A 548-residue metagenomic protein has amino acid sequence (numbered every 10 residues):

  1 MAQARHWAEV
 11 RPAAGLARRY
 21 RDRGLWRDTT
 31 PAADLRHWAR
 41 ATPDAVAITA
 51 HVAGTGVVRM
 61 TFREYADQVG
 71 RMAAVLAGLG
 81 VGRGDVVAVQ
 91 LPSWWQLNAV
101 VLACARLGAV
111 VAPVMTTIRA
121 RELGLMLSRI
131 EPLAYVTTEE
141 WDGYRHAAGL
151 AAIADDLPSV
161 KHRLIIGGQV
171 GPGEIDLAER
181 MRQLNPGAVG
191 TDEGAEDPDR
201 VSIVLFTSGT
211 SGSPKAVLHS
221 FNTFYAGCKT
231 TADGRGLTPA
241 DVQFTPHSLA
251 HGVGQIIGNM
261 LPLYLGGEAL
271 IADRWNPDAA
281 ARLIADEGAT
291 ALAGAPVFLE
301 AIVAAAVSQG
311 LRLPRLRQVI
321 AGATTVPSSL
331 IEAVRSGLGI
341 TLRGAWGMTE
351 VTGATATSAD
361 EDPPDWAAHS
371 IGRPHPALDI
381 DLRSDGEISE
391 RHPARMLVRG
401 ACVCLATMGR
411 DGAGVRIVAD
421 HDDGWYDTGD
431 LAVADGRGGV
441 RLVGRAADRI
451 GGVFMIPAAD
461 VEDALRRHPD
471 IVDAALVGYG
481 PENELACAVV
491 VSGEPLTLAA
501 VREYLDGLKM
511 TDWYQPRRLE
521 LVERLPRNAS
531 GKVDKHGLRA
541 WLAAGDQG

Functional and structural regions predicted by a protein language model:
M1, A109-E179, S492-E494: Structural core segment of the AMP-binding/adenylate-forming
P43-V46, V170, R182-F206, S213 (+2 more regions): Conserved pre-ATP/AMP-binding loop-to-beta segment of ANL
D44-W94, N98-L102, R119-G124, L177-Q183 (+2 more regions): Conserved AMP-binding/adenylate-forming core of the ANL superfamily
Y65-R71, P198, I203, V217-P239 (+5 more regions): Conserved structural elements of the adenylate-forming
I118-L125, Y135-T137, L292, A394 (+6 more regions): AMP-binding/adenylate-forming catalytic core of the ANL superfamily
I165, M510-K532: AMP-binding/adenylate-forming catalytic domain of the ANL superfamily
E179, A289-A293, A305-D365, D379 (+1 more regions): Gly/Ser/Thr-rich phosphate-binding loop
Y225-V242, A250-A291, A305: Conserved AMP-binding/adenylation subdomain of ANL enzymes
